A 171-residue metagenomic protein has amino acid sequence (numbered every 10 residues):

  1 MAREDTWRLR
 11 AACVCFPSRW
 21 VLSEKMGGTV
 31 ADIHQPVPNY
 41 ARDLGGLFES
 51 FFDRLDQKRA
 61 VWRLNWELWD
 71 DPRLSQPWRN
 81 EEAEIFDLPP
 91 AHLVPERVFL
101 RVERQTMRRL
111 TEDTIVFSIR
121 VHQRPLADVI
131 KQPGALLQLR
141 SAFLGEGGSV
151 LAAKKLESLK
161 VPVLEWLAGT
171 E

Functional and structural regions predicted by a protein language model:
M1-E171: Extended, well-ordered protein cores
